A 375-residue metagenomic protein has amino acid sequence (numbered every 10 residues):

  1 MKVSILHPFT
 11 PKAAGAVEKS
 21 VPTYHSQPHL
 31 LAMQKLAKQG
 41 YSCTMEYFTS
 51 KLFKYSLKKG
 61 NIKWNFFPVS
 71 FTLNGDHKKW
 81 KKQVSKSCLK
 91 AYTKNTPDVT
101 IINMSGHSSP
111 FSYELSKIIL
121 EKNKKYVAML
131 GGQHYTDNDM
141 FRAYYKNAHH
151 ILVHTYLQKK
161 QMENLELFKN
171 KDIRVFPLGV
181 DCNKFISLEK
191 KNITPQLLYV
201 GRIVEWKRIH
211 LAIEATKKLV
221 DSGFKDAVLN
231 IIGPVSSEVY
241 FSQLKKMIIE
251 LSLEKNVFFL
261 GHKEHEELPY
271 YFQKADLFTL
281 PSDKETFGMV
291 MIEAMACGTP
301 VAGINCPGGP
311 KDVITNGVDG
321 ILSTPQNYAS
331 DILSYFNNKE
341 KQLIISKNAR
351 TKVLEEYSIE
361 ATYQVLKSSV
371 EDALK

Functional and structural regions predicted by a protein language model:
M1-K51: N-terminal subdomain of nucleotide-sugar transferases
L6, E189-K207, I213-T216, N230: Conserved donor-binding/catalytic core segment of Leloir-type glycosyltransferases
L157, G179: Carbohydrate-associated surface elements
V200, V228-Q243, H262: Glycosyltransferase donor-sugar binding loop
H262-K263, Y270-A275: Short alpha-helical donor nucleotide-sugar binding micro-motif in glycosyltransferases
D283: Aromatic "clamp/platform" in nucleotide-sugar-dependent glycosyltransferases that forms part of the donor/acceptor
P300-I304: Short hydrophobic beta-strand element within catalytic cores of glycosyltransferases and related nucleotide-activated
T315-Q326, S334-E340: Conserved acidic donor-binding segment of nucleotide-sugar-dependent glycosyltransferases
